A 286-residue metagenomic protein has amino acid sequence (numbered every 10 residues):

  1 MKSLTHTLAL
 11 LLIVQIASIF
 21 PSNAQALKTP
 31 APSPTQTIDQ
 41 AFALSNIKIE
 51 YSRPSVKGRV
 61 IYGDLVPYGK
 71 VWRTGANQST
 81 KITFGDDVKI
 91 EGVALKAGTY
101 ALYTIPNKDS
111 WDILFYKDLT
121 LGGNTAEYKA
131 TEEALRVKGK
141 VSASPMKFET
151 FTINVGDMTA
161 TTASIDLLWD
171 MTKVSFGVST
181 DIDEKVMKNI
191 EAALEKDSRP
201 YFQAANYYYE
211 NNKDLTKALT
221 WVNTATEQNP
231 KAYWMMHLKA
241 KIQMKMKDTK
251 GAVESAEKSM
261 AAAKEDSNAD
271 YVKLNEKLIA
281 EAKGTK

Functional and structural regions predicted by a protein language model:
M1-L27: Bacterial Sec-dependent N-terminal signal peptides
S3, L8, K217, T224 (+3 more regions): Long, compositionally biased, phosphorylation-prone intrinsically disordered terminal regions that serve as flexible
A26-A43: Short N-terminal segments immediately surrounding and downstream of signal-peptide cleavage
N46-A97, Y103-D197, P230: Extended, well-structured beta-strand/loop surface patches that form recognition or cofactor-anchoring regions within
M187-Q243, K247-G251, K258-A262: Alpha-helical adaptor scaffolds
A232-M235, A263-N275: Boundary/linker segments of alpha-helical solenoid repeat arrays
K245-S255, E265, L278-K286: Alpha-helical linker/edge segments of TPR/alpha-solenoid repeat scaffolds and analogous pre-/post-domain helices
